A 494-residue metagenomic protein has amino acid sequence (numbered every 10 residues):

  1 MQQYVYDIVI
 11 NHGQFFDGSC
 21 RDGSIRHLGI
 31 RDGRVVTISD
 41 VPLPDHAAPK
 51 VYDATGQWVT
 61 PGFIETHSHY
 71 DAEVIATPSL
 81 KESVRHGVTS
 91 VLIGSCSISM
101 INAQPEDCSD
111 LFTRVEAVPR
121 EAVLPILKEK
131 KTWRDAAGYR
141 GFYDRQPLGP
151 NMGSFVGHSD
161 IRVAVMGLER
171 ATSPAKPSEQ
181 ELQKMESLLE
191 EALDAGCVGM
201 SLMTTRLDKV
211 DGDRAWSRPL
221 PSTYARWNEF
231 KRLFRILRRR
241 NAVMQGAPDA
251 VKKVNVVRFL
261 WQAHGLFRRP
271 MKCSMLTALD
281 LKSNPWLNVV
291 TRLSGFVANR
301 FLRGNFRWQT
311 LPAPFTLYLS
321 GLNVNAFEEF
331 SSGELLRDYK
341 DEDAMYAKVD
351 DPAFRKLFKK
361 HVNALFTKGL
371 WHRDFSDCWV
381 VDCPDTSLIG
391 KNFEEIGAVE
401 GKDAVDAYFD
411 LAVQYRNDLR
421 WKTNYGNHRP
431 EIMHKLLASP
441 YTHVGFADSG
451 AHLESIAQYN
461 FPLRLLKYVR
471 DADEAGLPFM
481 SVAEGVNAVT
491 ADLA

Functional and structural regions predicted by a protein language model:
Q2-I8, F15-G62: Histidine-rich, glycine-flanked metal-binding segment
G13, G33, G56, H67 (+8 more regions): Divalent metal-coordination and catalytic microenvironments
V41, C96-I98, T205, S449: Short, ordered loop/turn segments at secondary-structure junctions
W58-L80: Di-metal (Zn2+ and/or Mg2+/Mn2+) metal-binding site signature of metallo-dependent hydrolases with the MBL/beta-CASP
A76-E186, E191, A195-G199, R239: Divalent-metal coordination cores built from histidine and acidic residues
Y139-Y143, G149-N151, F155-L168, S173-E181 (+4 more regions): Active-site neighborhoods of metal-dependent hydrolases
G212-A215: Active-site His/acidic residue clusters
R464, L477-D492: C-terminal amphipathic alpha-helical interaction region
